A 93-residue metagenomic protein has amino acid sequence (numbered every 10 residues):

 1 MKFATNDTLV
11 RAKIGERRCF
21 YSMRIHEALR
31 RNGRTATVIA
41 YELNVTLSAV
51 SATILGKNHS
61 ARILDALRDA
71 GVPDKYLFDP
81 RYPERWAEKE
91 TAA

Functional and structural regions predicted by a protein language model:
K2-R31, K75-D79: A short, Lys/Arg-rich alpha-helix, primarily the initiator
R24-I25, A49, R62-I63: A general alpha-helix detector
A36: Helix-turn-helix DNA-binding elements, focusing on the entry/boundary residues of the two helices that contact DNA
I39-A40: Short alpha-helical "recognition helix" segments of helix-turn-helix
V45-N58: Recognition helix of helix-turn-helix/homeodomain-like DNA-binding domains that insert into the DNA major groove
A61-F78: DNA major-groove recognition helix of helix-turn-helix/homeodomain DNA-binding modules
F78-A93: Short, charged recognition helix plus adjacent turn of helix-turn-helix-like nucleic-acid-binding domains
